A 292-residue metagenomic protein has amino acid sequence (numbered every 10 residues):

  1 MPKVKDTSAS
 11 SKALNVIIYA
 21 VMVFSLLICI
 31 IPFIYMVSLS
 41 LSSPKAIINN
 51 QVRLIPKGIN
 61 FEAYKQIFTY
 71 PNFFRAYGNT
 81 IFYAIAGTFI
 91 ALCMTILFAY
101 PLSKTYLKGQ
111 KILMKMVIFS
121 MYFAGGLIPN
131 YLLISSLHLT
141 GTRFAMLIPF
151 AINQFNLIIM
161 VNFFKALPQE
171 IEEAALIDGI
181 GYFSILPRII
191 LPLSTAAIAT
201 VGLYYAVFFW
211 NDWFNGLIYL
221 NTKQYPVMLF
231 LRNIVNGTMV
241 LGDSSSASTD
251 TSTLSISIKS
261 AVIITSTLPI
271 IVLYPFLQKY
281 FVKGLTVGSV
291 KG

Functional and structural regions predicted by a protein language model:
P2-G292: A hydrophobic, multi-pass inner-membrane permease signature
